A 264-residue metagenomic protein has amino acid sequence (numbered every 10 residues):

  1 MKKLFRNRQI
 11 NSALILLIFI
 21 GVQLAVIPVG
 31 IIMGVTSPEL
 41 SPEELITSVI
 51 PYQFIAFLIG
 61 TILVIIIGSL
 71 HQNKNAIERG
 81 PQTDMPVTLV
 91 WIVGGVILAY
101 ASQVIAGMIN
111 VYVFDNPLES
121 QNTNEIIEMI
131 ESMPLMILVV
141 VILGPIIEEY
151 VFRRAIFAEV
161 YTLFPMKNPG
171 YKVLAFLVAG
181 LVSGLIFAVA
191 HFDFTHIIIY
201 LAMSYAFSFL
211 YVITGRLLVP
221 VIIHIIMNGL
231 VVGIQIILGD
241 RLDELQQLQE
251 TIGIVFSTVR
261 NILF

Functional and structural regions predicted by a protein language model:
M1-R6: Short, Lys/Arg-rich, polar N-terminal cytosolic tail immediately upstream of the first transmembrane signal-anchor
R8-L24, W91-L98, V182: Alpha-helical transmembrane segments
S12-H71: Alpha-helical transmembrane segments in multi-pass membrane proteins
V22, V26, T61-S69, S102 (+4 more regions): Alpha-helical transmembrane segments of polytopic integral membrane proteins, especially the permease/helical cores
G30, V64-S69, G107, V140 (+3 more regions): Structural signal for membrane-spanning alpha-helices in multi-pass inner-membrane proteins, emphasizing helix cores
E39-S48, N75-G144, T162-M166, Q235-F264: Juxtamembrane helix-loop-helix connectors linking adjacent transmembrane helices in multi-pass membrane enzymes
I65-N75, L210-T214: Structural signal for the C-terminal ends of transmembrane alpha-helices and the immediately following loop
E131-F264: Transmembrane helix-loop-helix hairpins at the membrane interface of multi-pass integral membrane proteins
